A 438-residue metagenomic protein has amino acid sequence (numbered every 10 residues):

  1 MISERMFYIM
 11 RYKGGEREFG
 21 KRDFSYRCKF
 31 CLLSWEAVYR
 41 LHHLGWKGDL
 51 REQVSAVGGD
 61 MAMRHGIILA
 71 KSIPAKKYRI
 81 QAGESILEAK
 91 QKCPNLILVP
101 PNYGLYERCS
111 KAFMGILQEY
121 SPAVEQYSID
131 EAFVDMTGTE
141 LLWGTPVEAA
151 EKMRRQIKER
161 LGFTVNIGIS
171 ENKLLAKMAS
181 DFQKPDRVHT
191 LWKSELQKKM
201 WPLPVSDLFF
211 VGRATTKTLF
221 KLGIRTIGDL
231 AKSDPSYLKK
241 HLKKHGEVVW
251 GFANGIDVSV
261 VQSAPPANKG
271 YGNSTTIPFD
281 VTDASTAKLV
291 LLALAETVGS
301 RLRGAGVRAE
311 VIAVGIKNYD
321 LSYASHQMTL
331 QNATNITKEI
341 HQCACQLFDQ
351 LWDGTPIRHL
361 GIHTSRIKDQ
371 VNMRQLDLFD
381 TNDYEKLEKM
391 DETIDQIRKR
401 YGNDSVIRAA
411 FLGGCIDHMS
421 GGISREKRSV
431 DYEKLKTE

Functional and structural regions predicted by a protein language model:
I2-G251, S300, N382-E438: Gly/Gly-Pro- and Ser/Thr-rich, intrinsically disordered tail segments characteristic of DNA damage-repair and tolerance
Y12, F19-K21, D207, K217-I357: DNA-contacting surface of Y-family translesion DNA polymerases
C31-L33, M61-R64, Y319-Y323, I367-Q370: Short, charged/polar surface micro-motifs in flexible loops or helix N-caps
Q53, V165, D186, E310-I312 (+2 more regions): Change "...and in nucleic-acid phosphodiester-cleaving endonucleases..." to "...and in nucleic-acid processing enzymes
L98, S322-H326, V371-M373: Short small-residue beta-strand/loop micro-motif enriched in glycine and branched aliphatics
A132-G138, S325-M328, R374-D380: Short, hydrophobic beta-strand segments
E171-L174, A253-G255, R308-Y319, I357-K368 (+1 more regions): A glycine-rich phosphate-binding loop feature that marks nucleotide/adenosyl-phosphate handling sites
Q346, Q350-R400: C-terminal hydrophobic structural anchor segments that stabilize assembly/packing rather than catalytic chemistry
